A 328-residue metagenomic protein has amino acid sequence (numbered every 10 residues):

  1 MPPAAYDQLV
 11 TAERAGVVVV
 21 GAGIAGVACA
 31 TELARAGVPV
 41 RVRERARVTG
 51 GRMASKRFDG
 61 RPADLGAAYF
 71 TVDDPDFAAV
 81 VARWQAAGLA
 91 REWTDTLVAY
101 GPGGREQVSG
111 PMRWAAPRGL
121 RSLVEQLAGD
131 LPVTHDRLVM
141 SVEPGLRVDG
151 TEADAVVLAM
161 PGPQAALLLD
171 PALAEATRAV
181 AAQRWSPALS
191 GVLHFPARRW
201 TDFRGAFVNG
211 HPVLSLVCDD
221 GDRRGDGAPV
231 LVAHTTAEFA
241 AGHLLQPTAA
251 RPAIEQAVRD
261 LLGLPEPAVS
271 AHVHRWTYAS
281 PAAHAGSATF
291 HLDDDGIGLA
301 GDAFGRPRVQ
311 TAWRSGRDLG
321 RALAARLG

Functional and structural regions predicted by a protein language model:
A15-V42: N-terminal Rossmann-like FAD-binding beta1-loop-alpha1 element of flavoenzymes
A34-F58: Glycine-rich FAD pyrophosphate-binding loop
G50, G60, A153-R204, L264-E266: Central helical "cap/lid" subdomain
S55-T96: N-terminal FAD cofactor-binding segment of flavoenzymes
Y69-P75, V98, G104-Q126, L245-A250: Short beta-strand to alpha-helix junction loop
H135-R147: A conserved short coil-to-beta-strand element within the FAD-binding core of flavoproteins
V192-L244, A253, A257, L261-L262: Active-site substrate-recognition segment that forms the wall of the catalytic cavity or substrate channel
P252, R259-D295: Flavin (FAD/FMN) cofactor-binding core of flavoprotein oxidoreductases
